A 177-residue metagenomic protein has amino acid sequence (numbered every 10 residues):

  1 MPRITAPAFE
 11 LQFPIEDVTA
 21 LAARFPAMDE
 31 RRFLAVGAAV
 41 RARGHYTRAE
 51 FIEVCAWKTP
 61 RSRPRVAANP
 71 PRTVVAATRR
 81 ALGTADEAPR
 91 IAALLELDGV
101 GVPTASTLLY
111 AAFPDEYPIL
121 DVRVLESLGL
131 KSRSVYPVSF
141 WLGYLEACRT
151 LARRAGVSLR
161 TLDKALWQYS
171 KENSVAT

Functional and structural regions predicted by a protein language model:
M1-E53, T59, Y117-T177: C-terminal accessory module of base-excision DNA glycosylases/AP lyases that mediates lesion recognition and DNA
L34, E96-D98: Generic detector of intrinsically disordered, low-complexity, polar/charged segments
A39-E96: Alpha-helical ds-nucleic-acid-binding substructure associated with the helix-hairpin-helix region of base-excision DNA
E87-R90, T104, L120, Y144: N-terminal alpha-helical segment
A105-Y110: Short hydrophobic alpha-helical segments that form membrane-spanning helices or hydrophobic packing faces of helical
A111-Y117: Catalytic Zn2+-binding segment of zinc metalloproteases
